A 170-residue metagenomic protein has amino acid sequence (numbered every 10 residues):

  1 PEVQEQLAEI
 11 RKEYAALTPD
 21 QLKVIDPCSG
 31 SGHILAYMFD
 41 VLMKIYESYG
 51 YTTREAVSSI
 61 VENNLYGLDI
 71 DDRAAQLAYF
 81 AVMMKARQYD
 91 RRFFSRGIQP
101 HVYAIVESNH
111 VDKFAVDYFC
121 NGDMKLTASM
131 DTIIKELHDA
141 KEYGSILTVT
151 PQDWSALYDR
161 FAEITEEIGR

Functional and structural regions predicted by a protein language model:
P1-R170: SAM-dependent methyltransferase catalytic region
